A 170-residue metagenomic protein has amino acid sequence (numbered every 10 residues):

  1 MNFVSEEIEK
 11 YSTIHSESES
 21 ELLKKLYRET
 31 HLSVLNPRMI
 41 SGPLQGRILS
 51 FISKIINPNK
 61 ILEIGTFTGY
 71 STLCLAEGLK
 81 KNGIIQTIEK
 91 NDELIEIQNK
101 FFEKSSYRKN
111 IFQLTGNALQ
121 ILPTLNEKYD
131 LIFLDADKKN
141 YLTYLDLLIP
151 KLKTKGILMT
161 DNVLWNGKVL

Functional and structural regions predicted by a protein language model:
M1-F133, K138-M159, V163-L170: A short alpha-helical cap/connector motif
